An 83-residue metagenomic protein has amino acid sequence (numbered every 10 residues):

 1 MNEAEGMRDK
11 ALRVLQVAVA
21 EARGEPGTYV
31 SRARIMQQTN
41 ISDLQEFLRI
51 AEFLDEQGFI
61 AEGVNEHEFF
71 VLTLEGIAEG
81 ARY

Functional and structural regions predicted by a protein language model:
M1-P26: Short alpha-helical segments that sit at the start of domains
G24-Q38: Short acidic, hydrophobic short linear motifs in intrinsically disordered regions
I41-E56: Short amphipathic alpha-helical interaction segments
D55-N65: A short, conserved structural fragment
H67-L72: Minor-groove-contacting beta-hairpin "wing" of winged helix-turn-helix DNA-binding domains
L74-Y83: Short, amphipathic alpha-helical interaction segments positioned at domain boundaries
